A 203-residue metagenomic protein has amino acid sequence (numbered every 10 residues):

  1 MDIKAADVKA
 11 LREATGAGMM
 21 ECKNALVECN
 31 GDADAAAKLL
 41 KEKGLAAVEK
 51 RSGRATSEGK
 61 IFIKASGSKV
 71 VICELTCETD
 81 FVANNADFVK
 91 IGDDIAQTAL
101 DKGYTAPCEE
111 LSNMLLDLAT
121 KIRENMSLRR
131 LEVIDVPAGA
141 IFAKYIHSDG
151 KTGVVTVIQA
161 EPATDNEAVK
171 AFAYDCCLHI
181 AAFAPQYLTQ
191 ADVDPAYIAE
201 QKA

Functional and structural regions predicted by a protein language model:
D2-A203: N-terminal assembly/interaction segments in proteins that build large macromolecular machines
